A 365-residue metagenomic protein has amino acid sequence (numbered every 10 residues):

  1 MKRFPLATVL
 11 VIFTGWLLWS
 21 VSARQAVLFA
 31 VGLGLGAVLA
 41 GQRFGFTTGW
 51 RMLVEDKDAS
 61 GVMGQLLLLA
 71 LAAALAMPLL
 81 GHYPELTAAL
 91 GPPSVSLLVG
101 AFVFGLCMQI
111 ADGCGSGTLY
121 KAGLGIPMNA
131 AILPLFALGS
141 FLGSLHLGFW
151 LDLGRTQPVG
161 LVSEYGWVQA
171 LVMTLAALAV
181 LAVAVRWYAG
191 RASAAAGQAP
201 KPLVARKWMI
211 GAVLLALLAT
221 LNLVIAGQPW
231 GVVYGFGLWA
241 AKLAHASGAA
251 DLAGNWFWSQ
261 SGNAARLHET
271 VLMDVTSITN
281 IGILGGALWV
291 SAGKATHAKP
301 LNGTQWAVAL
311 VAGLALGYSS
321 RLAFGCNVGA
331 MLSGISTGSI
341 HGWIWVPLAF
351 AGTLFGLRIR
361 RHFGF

Functional and structural regions predicted by a protein language model:
M1-F365: Membrane-interfacial helix-loop segments of redox and metal-homeostasis proteins, especially TM-loop-TM junctions
